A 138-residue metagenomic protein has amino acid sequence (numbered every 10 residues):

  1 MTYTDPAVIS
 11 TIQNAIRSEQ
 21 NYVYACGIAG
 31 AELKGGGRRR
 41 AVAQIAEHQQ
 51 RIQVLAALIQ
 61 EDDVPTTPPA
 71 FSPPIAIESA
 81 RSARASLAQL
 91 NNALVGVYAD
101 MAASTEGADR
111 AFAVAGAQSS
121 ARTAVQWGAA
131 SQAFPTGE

Functional and structural regions predicted by a protein language model:
M1-E138: All-alpha RGS (Regulator of G-protein Signaling) helical domain and cognate RGS-like helical scaffolds
